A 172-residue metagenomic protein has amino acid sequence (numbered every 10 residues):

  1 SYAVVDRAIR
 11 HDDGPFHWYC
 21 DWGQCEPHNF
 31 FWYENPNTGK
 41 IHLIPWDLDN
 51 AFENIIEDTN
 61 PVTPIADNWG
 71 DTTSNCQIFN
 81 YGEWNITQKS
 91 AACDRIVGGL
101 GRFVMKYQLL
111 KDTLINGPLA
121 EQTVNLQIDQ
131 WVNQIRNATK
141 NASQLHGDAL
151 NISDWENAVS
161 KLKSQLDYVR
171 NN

Functional and structural regions predicted by a protein language model:
S1-N172: Middle-to-C-terminal accessory/interaction subdomains
